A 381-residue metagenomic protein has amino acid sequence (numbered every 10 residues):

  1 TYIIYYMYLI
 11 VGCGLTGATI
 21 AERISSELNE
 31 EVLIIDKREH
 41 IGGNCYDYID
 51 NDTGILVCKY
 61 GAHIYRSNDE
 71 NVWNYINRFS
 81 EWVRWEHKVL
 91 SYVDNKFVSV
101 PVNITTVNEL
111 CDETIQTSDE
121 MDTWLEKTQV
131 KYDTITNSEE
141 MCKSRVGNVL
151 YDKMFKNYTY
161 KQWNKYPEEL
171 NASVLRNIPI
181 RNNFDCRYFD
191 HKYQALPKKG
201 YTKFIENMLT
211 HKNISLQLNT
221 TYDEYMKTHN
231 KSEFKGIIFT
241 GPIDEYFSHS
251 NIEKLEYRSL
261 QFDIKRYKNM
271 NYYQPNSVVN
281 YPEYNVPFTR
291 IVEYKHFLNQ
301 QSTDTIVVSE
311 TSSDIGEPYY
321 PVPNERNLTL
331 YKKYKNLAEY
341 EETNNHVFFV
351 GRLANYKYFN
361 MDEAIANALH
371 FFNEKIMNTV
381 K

Functional and structural regions predicted by a protein language model:
T1-Y6: Short, Lys/Arg-enriched N-terminal segments with co-localized hydrophobic residues within the first ~10-30 amino acids
Y8-I34: N-terminal Rossmann-like FAD-binding beta1-loop-alpha1 element of flavoenzymes
T16, H40, D244: Conserved Rossmann-like nucleotide-cofactor binding loop
S25-N51: Glycine-rich FAD pyrophosphate-binding loop
E27, T220-Y340: Mid-domain catalytic core of redox enzymes that form a hydrophobic substrate pocket/lid adjacent to a catalytic redox
D52-T128: Dinucleotide-binding Rossmann-like beta1-alpha1 core, especially the glycine-rich loop that anchors the ADP
D94-P101, T105-G236, E245: Active-site/ligand-binding neighborhood in enzyme catalytic cores
P321-K381: C-terminal catalytic lobe of FAD-dependent flavoproteins
